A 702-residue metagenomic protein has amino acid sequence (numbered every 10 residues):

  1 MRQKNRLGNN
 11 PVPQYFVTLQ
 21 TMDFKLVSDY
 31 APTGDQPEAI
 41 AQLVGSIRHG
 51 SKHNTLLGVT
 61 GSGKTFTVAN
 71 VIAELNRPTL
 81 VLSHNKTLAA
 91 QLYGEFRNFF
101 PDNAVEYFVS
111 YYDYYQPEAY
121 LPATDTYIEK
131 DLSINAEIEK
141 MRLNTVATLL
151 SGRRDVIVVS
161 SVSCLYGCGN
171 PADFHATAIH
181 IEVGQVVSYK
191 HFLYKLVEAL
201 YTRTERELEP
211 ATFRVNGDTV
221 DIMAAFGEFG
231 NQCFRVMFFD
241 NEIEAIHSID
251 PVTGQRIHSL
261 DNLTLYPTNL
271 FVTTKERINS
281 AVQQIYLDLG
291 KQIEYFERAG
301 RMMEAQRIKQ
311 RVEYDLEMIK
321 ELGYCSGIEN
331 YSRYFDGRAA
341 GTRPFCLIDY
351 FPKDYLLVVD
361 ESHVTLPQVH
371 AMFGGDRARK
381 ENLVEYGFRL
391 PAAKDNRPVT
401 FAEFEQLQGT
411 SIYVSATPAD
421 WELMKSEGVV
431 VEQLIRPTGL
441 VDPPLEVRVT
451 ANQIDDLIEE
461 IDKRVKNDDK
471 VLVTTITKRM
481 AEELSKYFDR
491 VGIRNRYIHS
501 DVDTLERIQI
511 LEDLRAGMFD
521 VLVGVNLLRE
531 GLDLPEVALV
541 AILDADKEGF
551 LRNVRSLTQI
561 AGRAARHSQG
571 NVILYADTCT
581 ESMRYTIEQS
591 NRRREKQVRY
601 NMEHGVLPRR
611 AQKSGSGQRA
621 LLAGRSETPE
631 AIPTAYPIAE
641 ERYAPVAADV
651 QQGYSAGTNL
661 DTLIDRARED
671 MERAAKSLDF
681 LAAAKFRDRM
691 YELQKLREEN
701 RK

Functional and structural regions predicted by a protein language model:
M22-T55: Conserved pre-motif I regulatory segment
H49-T55, R77-P78, R154-V156, D469-K470: Pre-Walker A (Motif I) flank of P-loop NTPase domains
H49-V71: Walker A/P-loop
P78-A90, Y107, R464-K486: Conserved strand-helix element at the start of the C-terminal RecA-like helicase core
A90-N98, E118-Y120, E483-Y487: Short amphipathic alpha-helical segment within the helicase RecA-like ATPase core that mediates nucleic-acid
F108-E118, L132-M141, T475-M480, R496-E512 (+1 more regions): Conserved helicase motor
Y111-D456, E460-K466, S485, F519 (+1 more regions): N-terminal cationic and glycine-rich segments that engage phosphates or anionic surfaces
A172-D173, T477-H499, E692: Conserved helicase motor "Helicase C" RecA-like lobe of SF1/SF2 P-loop NTPases
